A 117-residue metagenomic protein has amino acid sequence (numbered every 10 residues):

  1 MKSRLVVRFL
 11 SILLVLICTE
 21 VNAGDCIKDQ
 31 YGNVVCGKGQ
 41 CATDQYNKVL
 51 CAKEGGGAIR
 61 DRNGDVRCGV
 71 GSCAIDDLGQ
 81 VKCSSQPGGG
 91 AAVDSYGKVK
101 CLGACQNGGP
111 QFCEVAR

Functional and structural regions predicted by a protein language model:
M1-L10: Bacterial N-terminal signal peptides that target proteins for export
C18-E20: N-terminal signal peptide c-region/cleavage motif recognized by signal peptidases
A23-R117: Repetitive, compositionally biased segments used for assembly/scaffolding
